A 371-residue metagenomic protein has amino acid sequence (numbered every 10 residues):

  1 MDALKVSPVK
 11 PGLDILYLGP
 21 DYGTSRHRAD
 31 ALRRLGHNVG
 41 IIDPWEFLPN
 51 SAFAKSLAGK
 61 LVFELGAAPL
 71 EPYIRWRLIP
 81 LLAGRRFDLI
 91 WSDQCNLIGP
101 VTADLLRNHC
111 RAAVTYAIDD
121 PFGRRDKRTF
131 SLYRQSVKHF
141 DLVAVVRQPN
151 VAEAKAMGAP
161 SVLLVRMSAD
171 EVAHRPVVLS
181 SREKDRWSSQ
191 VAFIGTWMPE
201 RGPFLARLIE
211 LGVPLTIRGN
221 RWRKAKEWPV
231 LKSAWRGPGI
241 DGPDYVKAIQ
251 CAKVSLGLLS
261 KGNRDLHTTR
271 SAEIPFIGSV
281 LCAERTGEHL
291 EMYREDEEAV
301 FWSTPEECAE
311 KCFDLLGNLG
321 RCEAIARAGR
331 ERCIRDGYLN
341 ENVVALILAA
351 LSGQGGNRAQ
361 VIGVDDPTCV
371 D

Functional and structural regions predicted by a protein language model:
D2-F63, P69-R85, D93-V101, R124 (+1 more regions): Nucleotide-sugar donor-binding catalytic core of glycosyltransferases
L105-H109: Acidic (Asp/Glu)-rich catalytic clusters
V114-K127: A short, histidine- and acid-enriched strand-loop-helix "catalytic/donor-clamping" loop that lines the nucleotide-sugar
T268, A299-P305, D314-L319: Conserved acidic donor-binding segment of nucleotide-sugar-dependent glycosyltransferases
K311: Short amphipathic alpha-helices within nucleic acid-binding modules
G317-A349: A charged, aromatic-enriched C-terminal amphipathic alpha-helix characteristic of glycosyltransferases across folds
N340-D371: C-terminal alpha-helical cap of glycosyltransferases
